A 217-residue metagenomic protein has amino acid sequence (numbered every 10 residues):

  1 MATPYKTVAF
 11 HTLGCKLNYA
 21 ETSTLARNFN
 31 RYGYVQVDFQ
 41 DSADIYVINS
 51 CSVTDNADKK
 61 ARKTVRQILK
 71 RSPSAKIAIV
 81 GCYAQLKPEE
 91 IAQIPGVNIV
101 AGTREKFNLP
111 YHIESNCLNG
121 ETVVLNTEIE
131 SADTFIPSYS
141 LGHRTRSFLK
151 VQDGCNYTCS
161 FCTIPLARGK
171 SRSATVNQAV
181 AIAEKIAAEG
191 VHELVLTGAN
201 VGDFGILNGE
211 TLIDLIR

Functional and structural regions predicted by a protein language model:
M1-D203, T211: Proteins enriched for Cys/Gly/acidic motifs involved in redox and nucleic-acid/cofactor modification
G209-R217: Alpha-helix-loop-beta-strand connector modules within alpha/beta enzyme cores
